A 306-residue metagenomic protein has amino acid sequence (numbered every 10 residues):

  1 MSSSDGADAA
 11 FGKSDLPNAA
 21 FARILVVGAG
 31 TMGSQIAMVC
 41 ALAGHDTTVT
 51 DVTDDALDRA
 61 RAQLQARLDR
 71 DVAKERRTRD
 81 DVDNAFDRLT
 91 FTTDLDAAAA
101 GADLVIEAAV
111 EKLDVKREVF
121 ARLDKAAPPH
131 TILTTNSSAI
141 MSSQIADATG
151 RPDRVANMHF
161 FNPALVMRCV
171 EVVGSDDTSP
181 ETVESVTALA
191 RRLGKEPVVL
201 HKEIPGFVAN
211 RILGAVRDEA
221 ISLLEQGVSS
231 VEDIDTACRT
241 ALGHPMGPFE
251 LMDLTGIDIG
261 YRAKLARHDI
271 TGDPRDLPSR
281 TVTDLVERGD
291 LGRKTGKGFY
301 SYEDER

Functional and structural regions predicted by a protein language model:
S2-A20, R192-K195, V199-K202, E225-Q226 (+1 more regions): NAD(P)-dependent Rossmann-like dehydrogenase/reductase catalytic/cofactor-binding core
S2-R70, A126: NAD(P)+-binding Rossmann beta1-loop-alpha1 motif at the extreme N-terminus of oxidoreductases
S2-S14, I24, M38, L42 (+2 more regions): Amphipathic alpha-helical segments at domain termini/boundaries
L42-A43, P163-V173, H244-M246, L265: Acidic/polar active-site rim loop that often engages polyanionic ligands
T48, A209, L213-R217: Structural/interface elements that position substrates and couple domains in central-metabolism enzymes
D55-A56, V72-L133: Rossmann-like NAD(P)-binding element
I132-K202, F207-N210: Rossmann-fold dinucleotide-binding core
